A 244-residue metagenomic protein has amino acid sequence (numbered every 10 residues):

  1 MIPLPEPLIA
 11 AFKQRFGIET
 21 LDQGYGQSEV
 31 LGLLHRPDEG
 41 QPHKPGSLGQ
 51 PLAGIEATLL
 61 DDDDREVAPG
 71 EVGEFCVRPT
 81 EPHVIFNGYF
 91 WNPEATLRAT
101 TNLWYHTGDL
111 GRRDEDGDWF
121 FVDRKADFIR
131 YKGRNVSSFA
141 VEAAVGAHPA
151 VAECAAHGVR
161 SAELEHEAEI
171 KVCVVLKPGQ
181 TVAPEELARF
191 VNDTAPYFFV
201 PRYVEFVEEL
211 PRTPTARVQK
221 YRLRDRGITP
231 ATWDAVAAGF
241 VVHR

Functional and structural regions predicted by a protein language model:
M1-K44, E56, D63: Gly/Ser/Thr-rich phosphate-binding loop
P3, H35, H43-W91, A99: Adenylate-forming AMP-binding core of the ANL superfamily, especially NRPS adenylation
L8, T20, K44, I85 (+2 more regions): Hydrophobic alpha-helical segments typical of transmembrane helices and their membrane-interface/capping positions
K13, G26, E56-A57, D63 (+8 more regions): AMP-binding/adenylate-forming catalytic core of the ANL superfamily
L21-E29, L48-P51, H157, E205: Beta-strand->loop->alpha-helix junctions that form or flank phosphate-binding loops in nucleotide-handling enzymes
D225-R244: Acidic/polar alpha-helix N-cap and adjacent early helical turns within long charge-rich amphipathic helices/linkers
